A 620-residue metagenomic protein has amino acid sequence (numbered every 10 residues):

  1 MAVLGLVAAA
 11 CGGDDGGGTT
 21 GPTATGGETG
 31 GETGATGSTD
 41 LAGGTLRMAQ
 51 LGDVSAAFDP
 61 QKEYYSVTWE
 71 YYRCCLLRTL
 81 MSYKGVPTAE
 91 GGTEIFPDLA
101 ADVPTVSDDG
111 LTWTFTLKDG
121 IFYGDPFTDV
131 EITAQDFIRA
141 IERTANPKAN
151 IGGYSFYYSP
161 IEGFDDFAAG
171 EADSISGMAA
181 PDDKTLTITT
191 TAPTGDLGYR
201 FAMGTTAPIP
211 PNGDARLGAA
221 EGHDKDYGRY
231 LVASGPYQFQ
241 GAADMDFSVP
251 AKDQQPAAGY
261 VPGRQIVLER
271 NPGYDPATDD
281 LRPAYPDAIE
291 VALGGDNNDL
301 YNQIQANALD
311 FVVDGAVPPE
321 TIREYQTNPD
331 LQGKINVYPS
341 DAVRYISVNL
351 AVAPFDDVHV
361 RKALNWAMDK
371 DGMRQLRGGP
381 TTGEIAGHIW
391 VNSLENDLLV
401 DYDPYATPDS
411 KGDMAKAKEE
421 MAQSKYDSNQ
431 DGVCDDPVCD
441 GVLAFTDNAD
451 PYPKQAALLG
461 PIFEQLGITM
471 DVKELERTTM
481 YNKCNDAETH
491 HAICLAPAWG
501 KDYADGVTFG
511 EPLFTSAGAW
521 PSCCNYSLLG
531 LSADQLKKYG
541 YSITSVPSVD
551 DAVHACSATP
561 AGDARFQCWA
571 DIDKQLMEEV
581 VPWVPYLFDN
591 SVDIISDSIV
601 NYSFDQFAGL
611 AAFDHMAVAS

Functional and structural regions predicted by a protein language model:
R47-D108, L231-S234, Q238: N-terminal lobe/hinge region of extracytoplasmic solute-binding protein
M48, V261-Q265, L281, G383 (+4 more regions): Ligand/substrate-recognition segments at binding pockets and active sites
F58, G198, A351-D397, D409-M414 (+2 more regions): Periplasmic-binding protein-like
S82-E90, A172-S176, K184, P193-A284 (+4 more regions): Gly/Pro-rich hinge or "lid" segments in bacterial periplasmic/extracellular proteins
Q240-V249, Q254-P272, T278-D279, E290-V352 (+1 more regions): Extracellular/periplasmic solute-recognition and catalytic clefts
A243, T381-Y426, D447-K454, P560: Structural transition elements
K362, R374-R377, A406-M414, T469-M480 (+2 more regions): Extracytoplasmic/peripheral linker and loop segments enriched in polar/acidic and small residues with frequent Thr/Pro
D593-S620: Long beta-strand-rich cores associated with HINT superfamily self-processing modules
